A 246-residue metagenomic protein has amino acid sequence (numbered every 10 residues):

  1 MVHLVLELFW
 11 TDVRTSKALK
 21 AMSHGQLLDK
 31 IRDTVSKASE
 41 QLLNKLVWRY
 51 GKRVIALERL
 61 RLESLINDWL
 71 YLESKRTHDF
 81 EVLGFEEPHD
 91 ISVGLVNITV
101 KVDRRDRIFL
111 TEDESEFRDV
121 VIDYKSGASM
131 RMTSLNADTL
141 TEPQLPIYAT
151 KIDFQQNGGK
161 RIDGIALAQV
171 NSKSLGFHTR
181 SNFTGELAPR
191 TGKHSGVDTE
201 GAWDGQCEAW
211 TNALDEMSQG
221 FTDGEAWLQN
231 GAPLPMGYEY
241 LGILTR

Functional and structural regions predicted by a protein language model:
M1-R246: RecB-family 4Fe-4S metal-dependent nuclease core
